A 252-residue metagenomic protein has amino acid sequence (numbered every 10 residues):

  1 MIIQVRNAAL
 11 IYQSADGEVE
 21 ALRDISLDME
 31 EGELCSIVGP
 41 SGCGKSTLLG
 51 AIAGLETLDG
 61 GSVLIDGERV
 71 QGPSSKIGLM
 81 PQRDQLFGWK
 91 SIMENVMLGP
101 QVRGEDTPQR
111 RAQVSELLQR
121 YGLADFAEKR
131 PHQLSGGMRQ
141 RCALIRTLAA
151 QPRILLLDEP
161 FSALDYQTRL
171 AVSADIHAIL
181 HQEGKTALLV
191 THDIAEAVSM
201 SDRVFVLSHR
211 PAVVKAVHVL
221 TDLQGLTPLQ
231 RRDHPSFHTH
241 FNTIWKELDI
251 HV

Functional and structural regions predicted by a protein language model:
V38-P40: The feature captures the beta-strand-to-loop junction immediately N-terminal to the Walker
A53: Helix-to-loop junction immediately C-terminal to a conserved catalytic motif
G61-P73: Conserved ABC transporter NBD signature motif
M93-Q101, R111, S115: Short helical segment in ABC ATPase nucleotide-binding domains corresponding to the A-loop/adjacent helical element
K129-H132, A150: Conserved signature/switch motifs of ABC ATPase nucleotide-binding domains
L155-D158: Catalytic Walker B motif of ABC-type/P-loop ATPase nucleotide-binding domains
